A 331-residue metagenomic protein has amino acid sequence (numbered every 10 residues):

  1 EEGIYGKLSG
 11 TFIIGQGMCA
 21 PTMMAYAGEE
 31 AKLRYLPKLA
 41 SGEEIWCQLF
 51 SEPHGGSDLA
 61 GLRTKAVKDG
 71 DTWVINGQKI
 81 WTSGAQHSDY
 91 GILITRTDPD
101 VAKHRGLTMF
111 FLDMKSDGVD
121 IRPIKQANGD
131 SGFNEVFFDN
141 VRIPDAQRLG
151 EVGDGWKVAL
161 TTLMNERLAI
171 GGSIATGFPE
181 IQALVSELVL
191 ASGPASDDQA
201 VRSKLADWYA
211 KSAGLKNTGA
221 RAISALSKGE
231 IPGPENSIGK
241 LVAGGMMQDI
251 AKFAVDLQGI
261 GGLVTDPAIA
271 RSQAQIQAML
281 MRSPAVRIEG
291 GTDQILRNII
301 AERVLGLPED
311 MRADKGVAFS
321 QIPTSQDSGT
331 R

Functional and structural regions predicted by a protein language model:
E1-I13, L49-H54, Q78-I80, A85-Q86 (+7 more regions): Active-site beta-strand/loop segments that form the cofactor-binding cradle of oxidoreductase flavoproteins
E1-I4, T95, L112-D117, D139-I143 (+2 more regions): Short Ser/Thr-interspersed hydrophobic loop/turn segments at strand-loop and sheet-helix junctions that line or gate
E1-L33, P37-G42, G84-Y90, S212 (+4 more regions): Internal helix-loop-helix
G42-F50: A short, Trp-centered hydrophobic/proline-enriched beta-strand micro-motif
T64-V67: A structural signal for short hydrophobic beta-strand segments in well-ordered beta-sheet cores
D71-T72, N76-R122: A short core secondary-structure module
T82, L163, S237-R331: Alpha-helix capping/hinge segments and adjacent helical runs
V119-T218, A225, P232, S237 (+2 more regions): Glycine-rich beta->alpha junctions and the first turn(s) of the following alpha-helix
